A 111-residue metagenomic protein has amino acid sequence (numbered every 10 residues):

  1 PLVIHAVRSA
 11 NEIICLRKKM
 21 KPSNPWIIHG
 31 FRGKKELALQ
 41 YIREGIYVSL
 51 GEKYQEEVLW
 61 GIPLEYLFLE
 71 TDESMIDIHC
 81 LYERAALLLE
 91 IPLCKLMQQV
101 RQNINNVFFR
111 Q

Functional and structural regions predicted by a protein language model:
P1-E44, I76, L89-C94: Divalent metal-binding pocket/active-site signature
V3-H5, I27-H29, S49-G51, F68-T71: Active-site neighborhood of phospho(di)ester-bond hydrolases with catalytic His/Asp-centered motifs
S9-A10, E56, R101: Positions that flank functional sites
P22, L64-E65: Acidic, glycine-centered active-site loop in nucleotide-sugar glycosyltransferases
Y41, L59, D72, L96 (+1 more regions): Conserved, mostly hydrophobic/aromatic
G45-E57: His/Asp/Glu-enriched short active-site or ligand-binding loop at hydrolase and phosphoryl-transfer sites
E65-D77: Short acidic/histidine-rich active-site segments
Y82-Q111: Mid-to-C-terminal alpha-helical segments outside catalytic/metal-binding sites
